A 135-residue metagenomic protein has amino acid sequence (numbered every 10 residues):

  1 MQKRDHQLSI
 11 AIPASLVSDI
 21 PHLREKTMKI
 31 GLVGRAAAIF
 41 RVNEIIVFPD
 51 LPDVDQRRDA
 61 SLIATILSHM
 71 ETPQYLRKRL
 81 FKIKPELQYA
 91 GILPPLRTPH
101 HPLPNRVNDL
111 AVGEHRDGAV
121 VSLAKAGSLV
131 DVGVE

Functional and structural regions predicted by a protein language model:
M1-E135: Post-transcriptional modification and biogenesis factors for structured RNAs of the translation apparatus
